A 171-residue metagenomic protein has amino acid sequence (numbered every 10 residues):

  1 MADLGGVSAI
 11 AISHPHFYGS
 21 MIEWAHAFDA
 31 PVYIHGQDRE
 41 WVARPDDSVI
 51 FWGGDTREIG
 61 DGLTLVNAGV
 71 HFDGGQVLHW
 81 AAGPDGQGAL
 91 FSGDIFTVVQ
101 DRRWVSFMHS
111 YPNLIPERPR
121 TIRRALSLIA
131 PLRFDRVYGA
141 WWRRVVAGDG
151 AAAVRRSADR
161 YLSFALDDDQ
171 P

Functional and structural regions predicted by a protein language model:
M1-D61, R156: Active-site HxH/HxHxD metal-binding segment of metal-dependent hydrolases
A30, E40, T64-D168: Metallo-beta-lactamase
P171: Metal-centered catalytic cores of metalloenzymes
